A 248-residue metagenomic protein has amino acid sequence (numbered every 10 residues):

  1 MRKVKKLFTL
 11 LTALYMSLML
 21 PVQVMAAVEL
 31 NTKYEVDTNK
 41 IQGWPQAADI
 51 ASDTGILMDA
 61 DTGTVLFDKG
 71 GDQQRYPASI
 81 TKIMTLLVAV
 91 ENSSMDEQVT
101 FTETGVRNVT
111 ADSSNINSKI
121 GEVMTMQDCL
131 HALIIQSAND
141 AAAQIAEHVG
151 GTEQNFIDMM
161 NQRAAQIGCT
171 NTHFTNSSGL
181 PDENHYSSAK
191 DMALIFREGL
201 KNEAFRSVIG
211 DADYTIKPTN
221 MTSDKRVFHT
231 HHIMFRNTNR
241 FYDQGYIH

Functional and structural regions predicted by a protein language model:
M1-V4, K69, Q73, D224: Intrinsically disordered, low-complexity sequence elements enriched in Ser/Thr/Gly/Pro
R2-M25: Sec-dependent N-terminal signal peptides of Gram-positive bacterial secreted proteins and lipoproteins
P21, A48, P77, S177 (+2 more regions): Proline-rich low-complexity regions
A26-K190, L194-E203: Active-site-adjacent loops and short helices of periplasmic peptidoglycan-processing enzymes
C169-T170, P181-Y186, K190-H248: Domain-terminus/edge residues, biased toward the C-terminal soluble/receptor-binding domains of extracytoplasmic
